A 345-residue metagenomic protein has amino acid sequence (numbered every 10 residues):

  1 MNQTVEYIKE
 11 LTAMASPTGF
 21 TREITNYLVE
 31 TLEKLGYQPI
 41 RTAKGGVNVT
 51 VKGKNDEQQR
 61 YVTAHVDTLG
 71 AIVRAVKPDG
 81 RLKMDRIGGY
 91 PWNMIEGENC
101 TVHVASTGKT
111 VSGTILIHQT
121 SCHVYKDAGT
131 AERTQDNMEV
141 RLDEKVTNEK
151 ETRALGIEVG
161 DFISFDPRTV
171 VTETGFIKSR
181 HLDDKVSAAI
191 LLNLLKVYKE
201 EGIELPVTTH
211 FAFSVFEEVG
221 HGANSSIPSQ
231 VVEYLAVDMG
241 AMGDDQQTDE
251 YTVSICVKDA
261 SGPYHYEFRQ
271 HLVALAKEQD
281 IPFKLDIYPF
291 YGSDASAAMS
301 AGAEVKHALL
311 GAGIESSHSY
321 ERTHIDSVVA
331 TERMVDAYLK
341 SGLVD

Functional and structural regions predicted by a protein language model:
M1-D345: N-terminal hydrophobic/helix-forming segments and targeting peptides
